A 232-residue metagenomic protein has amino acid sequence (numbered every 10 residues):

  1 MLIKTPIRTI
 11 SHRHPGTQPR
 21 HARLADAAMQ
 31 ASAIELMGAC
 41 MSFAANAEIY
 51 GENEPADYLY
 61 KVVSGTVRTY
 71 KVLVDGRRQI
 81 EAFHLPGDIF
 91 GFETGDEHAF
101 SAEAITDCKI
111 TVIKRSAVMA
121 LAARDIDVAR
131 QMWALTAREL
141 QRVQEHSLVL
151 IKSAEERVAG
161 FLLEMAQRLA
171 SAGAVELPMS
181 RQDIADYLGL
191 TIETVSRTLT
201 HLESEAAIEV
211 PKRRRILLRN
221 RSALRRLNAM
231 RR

Functional and structural regions predicted by a protein language model:
M1-A45, D88-F90, G95: Cyclic nucleotide-binding regulatory module and flanking cytosolic helices
S32-A33, I49-N53, L169: Short loop/turn motifs at secondary-structure junctions and domain boundaries
A47-T106: Cyclic nucleotide-binding regulatory domains
L59, F83, V112, P178 (+1 more regions): Short aromatic/basic micro-patch
A82-Q141: Cyclic-nucleotide recognition modules
A123-I192: Polybasic "coupling" helices that flank or enter modular domains
M165-R232: Phosphate-/nucleic-acid-contacting segments
